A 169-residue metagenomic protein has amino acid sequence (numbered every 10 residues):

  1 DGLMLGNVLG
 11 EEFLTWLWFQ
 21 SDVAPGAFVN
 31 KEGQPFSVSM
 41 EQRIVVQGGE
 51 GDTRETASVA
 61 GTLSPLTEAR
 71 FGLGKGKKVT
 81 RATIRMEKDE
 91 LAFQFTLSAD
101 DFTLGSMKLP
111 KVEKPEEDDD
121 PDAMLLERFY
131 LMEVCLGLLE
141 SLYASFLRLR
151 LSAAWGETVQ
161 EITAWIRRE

Functional and structural regions predicted by a protein language model:
D1-E169: Intrinsically disordered, low-complexity, charge-rich terminal extensions of nucleic-acid-associated complexes
